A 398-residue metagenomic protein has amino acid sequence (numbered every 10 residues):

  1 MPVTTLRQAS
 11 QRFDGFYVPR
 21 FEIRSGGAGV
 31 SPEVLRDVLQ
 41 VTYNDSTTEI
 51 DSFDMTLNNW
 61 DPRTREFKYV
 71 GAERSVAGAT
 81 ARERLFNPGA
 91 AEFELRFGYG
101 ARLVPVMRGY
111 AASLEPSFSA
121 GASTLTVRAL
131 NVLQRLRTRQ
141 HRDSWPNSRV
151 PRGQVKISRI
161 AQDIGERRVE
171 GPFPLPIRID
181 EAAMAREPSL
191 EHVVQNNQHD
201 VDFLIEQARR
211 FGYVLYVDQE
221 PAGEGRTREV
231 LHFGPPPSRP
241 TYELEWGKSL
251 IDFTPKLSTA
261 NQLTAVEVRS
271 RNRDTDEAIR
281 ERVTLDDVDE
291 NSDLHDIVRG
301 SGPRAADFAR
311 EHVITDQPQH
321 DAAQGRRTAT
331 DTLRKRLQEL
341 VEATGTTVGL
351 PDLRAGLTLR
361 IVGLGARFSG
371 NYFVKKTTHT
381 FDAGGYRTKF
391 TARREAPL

Functional and structural regions predicted by a protein language model:
M1-G15, G165, G212, H232-G234 (+6 more regions): Compositionally biased, intrinsically disordered low-complexity segments enriched in polar/Pro/Gly and often Gln
M1-Q134: Assembly/oligomerization scaffold segments
S25, L57-N59, A129-L133, V217 (+4 more regions): Flexible glycine-/small-residue-rich
V38, R108, S158-A161, V201-L204 (+3 more regions): Extracytoplasmic/secreted envelope proteins and their assembly/folding machinery, especially bacterial periplasmic
V38-Q40, S52, P105-Y110, T126 (+5 more regions): Well-ordered beta-strand positions in beta-sheet-rich domains
T48-D61, R65-R84, K248-L398: An acidic/polar, Gly/Ser/Thr-rich interaction patch typically located in mid-to-C-terminal regions of proteins
L114-N131, E224-T227, T380-R393: Short, solvent-exposed secondary-structure boundary/capping segments
G121-G247: Charged- and aromatic-enriched interaction segments used to assemble and dock large macromolecular complexes
